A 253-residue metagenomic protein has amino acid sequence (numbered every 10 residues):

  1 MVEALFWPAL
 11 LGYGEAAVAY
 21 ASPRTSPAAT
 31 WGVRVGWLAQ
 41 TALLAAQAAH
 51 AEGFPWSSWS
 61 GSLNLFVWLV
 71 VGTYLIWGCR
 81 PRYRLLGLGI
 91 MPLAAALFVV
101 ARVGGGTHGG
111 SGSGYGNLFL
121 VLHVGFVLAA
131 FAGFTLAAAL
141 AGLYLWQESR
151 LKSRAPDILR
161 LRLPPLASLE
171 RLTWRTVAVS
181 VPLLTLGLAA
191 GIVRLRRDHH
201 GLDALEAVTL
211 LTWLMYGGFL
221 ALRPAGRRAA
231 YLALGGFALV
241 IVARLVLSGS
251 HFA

Functional and structural regions predicted by a protein language model:
M1-A253: Polytopic transmembrane helical bundles with strong interfacial aromatic enrichment
